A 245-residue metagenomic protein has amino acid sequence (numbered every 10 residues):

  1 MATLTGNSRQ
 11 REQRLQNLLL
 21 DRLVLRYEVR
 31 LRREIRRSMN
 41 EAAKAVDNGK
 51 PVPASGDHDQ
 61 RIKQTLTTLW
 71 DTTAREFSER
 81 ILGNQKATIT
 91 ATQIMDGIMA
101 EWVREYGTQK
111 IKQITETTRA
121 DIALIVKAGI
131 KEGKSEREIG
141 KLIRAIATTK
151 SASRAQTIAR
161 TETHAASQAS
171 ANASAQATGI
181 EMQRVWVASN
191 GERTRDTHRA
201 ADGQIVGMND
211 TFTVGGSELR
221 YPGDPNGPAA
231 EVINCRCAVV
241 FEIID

Functional and structural regions predicted by a protein language model:
M1-K150, E242-D245: N-terminal leader/targeting and assembly helices and adjacent pre-domain segments
S153-D245: Acidic, glycine-rich two-metal-ion catalytic cores of nucleic acid-processing enzymes
